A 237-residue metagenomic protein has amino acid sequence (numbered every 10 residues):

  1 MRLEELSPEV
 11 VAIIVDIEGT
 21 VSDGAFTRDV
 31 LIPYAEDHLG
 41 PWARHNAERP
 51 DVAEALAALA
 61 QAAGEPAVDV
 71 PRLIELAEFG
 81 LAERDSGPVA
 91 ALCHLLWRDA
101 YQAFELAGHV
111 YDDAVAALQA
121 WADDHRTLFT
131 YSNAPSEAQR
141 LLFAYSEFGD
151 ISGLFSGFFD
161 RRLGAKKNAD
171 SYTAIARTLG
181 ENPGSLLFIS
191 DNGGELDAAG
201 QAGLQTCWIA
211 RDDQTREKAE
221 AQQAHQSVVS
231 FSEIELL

Functional and structural regions predicted by a protein language model:
M1-P8, S156-L237: Asp-based, Mg2+/Mn2+-dependent phosphohydrolase catalytic module
L6-D29: Asp-based phosphoryl-transfer active-site loop
I17, Y131-P135, D191: Short, well-ordered beta-to-alpha junction loops that form the rim of enzyme active sites and present histidine/acidic
V21-A25, E137-R140, L196-D197, T215-E217: Short catalytic/ligand-binding loop motif for oxyanion handling, primarily in non-cytosolic enzymes, centered on
A25-E78: Conserved phosphoryl-transfer catalytic core
A63-D112: Metal-dependent phosphoesterase signature
F104-S146: Substrate-recognition element of Asp-dependent hydrolases with the DxDx(T/V) motif
L128-A174, T178: Extended hydrophobic/aromatic segments used for targeting, binding, or gating
